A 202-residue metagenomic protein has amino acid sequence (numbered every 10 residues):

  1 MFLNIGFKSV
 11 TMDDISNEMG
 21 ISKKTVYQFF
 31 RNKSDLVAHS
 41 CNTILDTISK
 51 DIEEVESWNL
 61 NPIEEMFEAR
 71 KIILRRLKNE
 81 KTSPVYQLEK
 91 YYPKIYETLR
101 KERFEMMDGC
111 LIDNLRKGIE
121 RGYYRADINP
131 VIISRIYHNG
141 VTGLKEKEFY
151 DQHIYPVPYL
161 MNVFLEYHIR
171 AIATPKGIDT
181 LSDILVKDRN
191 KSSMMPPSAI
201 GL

Functional and structural regions predicted by a protein language model:
M1-D35, H39: Helix-turn-helix
V37, C41, L45, Y96-F104 (+4 more regions): Amphipathic, non-transmembrane alpha-helical scaffold segments
H39, K50-S83, S134-Y137: Hydrophobic alpha-helical connector segments
V55, P84-L88, L144, E148-D151: Secondary-structure edge/capping motif, primarily at the C-terminal ends of alpha-helices and the immediately following
E64, E102, E120-I136, I154-V163: All-alpha amphipathic helical-bundle segments outside canonical DNA-binding/catalytic cores that form hydrophobic
K78-D113, I119-I132: Short secondary-structure transition hinges
D113-K117, R121, I154-L202: C-terminal peripheral helix-coil segments that are non-catalytic and often amphipathic
